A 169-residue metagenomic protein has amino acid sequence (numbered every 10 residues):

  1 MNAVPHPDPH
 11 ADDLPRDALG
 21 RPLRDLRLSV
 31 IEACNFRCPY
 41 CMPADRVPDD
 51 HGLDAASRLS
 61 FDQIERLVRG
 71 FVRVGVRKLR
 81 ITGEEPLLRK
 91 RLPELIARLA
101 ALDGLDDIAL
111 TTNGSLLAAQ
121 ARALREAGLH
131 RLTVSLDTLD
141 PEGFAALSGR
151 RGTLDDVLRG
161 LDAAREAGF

Functional and structural regions predicted by a protein language model:
M1-R24: Auxiliary Fe-S-binding modules of radical SAM enzymes
P7-P9, D45, L88: Intrinsically disordered, low-complexity segments enriched in proline/serine/threonine
A11, D49-G52, R80, A145: Short amphipathic alpha-helical segments at helix-loop
L19-F61: Canonical Radical SAM [4Fe-4S] cluster-binding loop centered on the CxxxCxxC motif and its immediate flanking residues
E32, E84-E85: Acidic-residue sensor for enzyme active/binding pockets
F61-I81, L88-F169: Radical SAM/AdoMet-radical enzyme domain recognition
